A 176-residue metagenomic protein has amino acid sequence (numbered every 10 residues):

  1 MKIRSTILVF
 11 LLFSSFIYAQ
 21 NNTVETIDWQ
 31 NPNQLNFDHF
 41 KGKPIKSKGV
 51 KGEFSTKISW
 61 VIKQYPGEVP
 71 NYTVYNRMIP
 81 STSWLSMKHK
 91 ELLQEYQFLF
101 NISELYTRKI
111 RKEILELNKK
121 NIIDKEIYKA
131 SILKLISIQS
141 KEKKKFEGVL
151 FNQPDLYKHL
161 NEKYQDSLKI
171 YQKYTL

Functional and structural regions predicted by a protein language model:
M1-V24: Bacterial Sec-dependent N-terminal signal peptides
T6, S14-F16, V61-Y65, S81: Generic structural motif
N22-G52, K57-E68, M78, K120-L176: Metalloprotease/metallohydrolase-associated module, dominated by Zn2+-dependent proteases
R77, S83-R111: Mid-length scaffold segments of soluble, non-membrane domains
Q94, N118-K120: N-terminal targeting/tethering segments
K112, E116: Substrate-binding/catalytic groove segments of enzymes that remodel or degrade extracellular structural polymers
